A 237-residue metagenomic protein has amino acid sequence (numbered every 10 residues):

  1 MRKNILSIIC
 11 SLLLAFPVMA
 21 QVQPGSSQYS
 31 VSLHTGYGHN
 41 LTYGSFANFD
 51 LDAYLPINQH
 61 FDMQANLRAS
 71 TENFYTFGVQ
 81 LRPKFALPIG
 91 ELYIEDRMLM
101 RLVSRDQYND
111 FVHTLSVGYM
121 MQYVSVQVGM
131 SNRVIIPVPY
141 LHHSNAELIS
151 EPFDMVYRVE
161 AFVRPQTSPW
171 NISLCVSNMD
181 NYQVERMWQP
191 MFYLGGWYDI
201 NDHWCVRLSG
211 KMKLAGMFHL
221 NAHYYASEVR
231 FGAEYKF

Functional and structural regions predicted by a protein language model:
M1-S30, F237: Cleavable N-terminal export/targeting peptides
A20-E72, K236: Short glycine/proline- and aromatic-enriched beta-strand/turn motifs that initiate or cap beta-hairpins
S27-Y29, Y43-F49, N73-V79, Q107-H113 (+6 more regions): Residues that define the transmembrane beta-barrel architecture of outer-membrane proteins
Y29, I57-A65, A86-I94, Q122-V128 (+2 more regions): Repeated loop/turn-to-beta-strand initiation elements of outer-membrane beta-barrel proteins
V31-H39, A65-A69, D96-M100, L115 (+3 more regions): Transmembrane beta-barrel strands of outer-membrane/channel proteins
T35-Y37, L51-L55, V79-F85, L115-M121 (+5 more regions): Residues on the lipid-exposed face of transmembrane beta-strands in outer-membrane beta-barrel proteins
V112-Y182: Detector for outer-membrane/organellar transmembrane beta-barrel domains, recognizing the amphipathic beta-strand
N178, R186-F237: Predominantly the C-terminal beta-signal and adjacent terminal strand-loop region of outer-membrane beta-barrel
